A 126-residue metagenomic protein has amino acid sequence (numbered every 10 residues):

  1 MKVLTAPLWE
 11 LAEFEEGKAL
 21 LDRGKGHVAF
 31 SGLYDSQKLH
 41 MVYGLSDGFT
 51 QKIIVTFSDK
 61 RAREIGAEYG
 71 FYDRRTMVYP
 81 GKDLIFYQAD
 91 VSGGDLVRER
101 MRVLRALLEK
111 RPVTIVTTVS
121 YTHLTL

Functional and structural regions predicted by a protein language model:
M1-L126: ASCE RecA-like P-loop NTPase motor cores that couple ATP hydrolysis to mechanical translocation on nucleic acids
